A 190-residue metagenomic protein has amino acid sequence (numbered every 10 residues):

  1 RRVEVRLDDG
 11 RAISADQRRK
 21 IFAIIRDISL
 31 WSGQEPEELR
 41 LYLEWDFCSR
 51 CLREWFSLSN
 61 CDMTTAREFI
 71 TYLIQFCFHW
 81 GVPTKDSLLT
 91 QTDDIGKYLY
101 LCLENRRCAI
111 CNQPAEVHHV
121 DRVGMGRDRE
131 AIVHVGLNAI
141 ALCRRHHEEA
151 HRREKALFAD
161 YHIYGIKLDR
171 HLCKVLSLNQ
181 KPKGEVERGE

Functional and structural regions predicted by a protein language model:
R1-S49: The feature represents the first ordered module of a protein
I13, S57-T65, G96-L99, E130-H134: Conserved aromatic-histidine-acidic binding/catalytic patches
D16, K20-A23, T64-E68, Y72 (+3 more regions): Short, well-structured alpha-helical interface segments that form or flank functional binding sites
L39-D86: Charged, alpha-helical interface segments at or near domain boundaries
D86-Y98, D121-R129: Short Cys/His-rich Zn2+-coordinating modules
T92-H118, C143-R145: Short cysteine-rich loop/turn motifs with clustered Cys
R107-A139: Histidine-centered nuclease catalytic patch
E130-I140, E148-E190: Polybasic, low-complexity binding patches
